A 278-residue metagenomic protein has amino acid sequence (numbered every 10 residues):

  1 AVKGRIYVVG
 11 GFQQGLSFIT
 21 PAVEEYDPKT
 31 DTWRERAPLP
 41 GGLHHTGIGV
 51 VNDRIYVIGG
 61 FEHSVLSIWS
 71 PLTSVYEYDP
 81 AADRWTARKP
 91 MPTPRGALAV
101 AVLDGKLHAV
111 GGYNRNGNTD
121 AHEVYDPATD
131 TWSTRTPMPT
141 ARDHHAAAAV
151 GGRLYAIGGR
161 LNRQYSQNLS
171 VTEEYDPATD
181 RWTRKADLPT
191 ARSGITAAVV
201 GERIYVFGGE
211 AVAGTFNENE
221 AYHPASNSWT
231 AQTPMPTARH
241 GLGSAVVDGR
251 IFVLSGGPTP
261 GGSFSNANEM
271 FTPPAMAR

Functional and structural regions predicted by a protein language model:
A1-R278: Kelch-like beta-propeller repeat domains
